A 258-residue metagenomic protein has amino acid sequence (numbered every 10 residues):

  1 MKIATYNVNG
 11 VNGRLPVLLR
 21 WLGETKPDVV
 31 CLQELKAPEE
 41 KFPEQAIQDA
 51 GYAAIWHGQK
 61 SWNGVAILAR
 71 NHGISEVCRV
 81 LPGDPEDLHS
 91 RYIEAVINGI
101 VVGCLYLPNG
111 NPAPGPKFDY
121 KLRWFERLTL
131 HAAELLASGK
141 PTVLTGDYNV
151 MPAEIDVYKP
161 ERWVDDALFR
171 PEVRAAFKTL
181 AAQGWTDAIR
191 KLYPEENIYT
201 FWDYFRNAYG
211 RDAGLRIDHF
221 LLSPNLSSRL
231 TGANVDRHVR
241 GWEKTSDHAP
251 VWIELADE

Functional and structural regions predicted by a protein language model:
M1-G10, G99-P114, T145: Active-site-proximal beta-strand elements of phosphoester/diester hydrolases
I3-N7, L22-E40, V102, H131-E154 (+4 more regions): Active-site beta-strand/loop signature of hydrolases that rely on acidic residues for catalysis
V11-G13, A37-E40, A113, M151-P152 (+1 more regions): Active-site environment of divalent metal-dependent phosphoester hydrolases
N12-G23: Short, acidic/polar
K26, G51, G184-W185: Residue-level detector of structured alpha->beta connecting loops
L35-P38, F42-P112: Structured beta-strand-rich core segments of catalytic domains in phosphoester-bond hydrolases
E39, V77-D84, E154-E258: Metal-dependent phosphoester-hydrolase catalytic domains
P82-G83, P108-F125, E161-D166: Surface-exposed cleft-lining segments at the edges of enzyme active sites
